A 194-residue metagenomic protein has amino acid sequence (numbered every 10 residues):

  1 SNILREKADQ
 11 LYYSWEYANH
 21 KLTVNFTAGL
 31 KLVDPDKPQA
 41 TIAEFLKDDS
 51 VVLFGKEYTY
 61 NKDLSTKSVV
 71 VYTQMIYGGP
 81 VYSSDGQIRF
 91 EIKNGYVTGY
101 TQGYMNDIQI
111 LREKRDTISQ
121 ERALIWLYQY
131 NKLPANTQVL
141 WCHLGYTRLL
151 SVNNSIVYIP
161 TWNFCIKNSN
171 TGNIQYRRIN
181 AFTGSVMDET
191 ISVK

Functional and structural regions predicted by a protein language model:
S1-G79: Preferential activation on post-signal-peptide N-terminal prodomains/segments of secreted or lumenal proteins
A8-P35, G95-I125: N-terminal trafficking/processing presequences and adjacent post-cleavage segments of proteins routed to secretion
E16-K21, L64-T66, E91-V97, I159 (+1 more regions): Short, solvent-exposed coil/turn segments at beta-strand boundaries
T27-G29, Y77, G95, T147-L149 (+1 more regions): Generic structural motif
T66-I92, T137-S155, T161-W162: Aromatic/basic-lined ligand-recognition segments that form π-stacking hydrophobic pockets flanked by Lys/Arg to engage
Y72, G99-Y100, D188: Short hydrophobic/aromatic-rich beta-strand segments that constitute the beta-sheet cores of beta-sandwich/beta-barrel
I108-K194: Extracytoplasmic/luminal low-complexity segments enriched in Pro/Gly and acidic/polar residues that act as flexible
